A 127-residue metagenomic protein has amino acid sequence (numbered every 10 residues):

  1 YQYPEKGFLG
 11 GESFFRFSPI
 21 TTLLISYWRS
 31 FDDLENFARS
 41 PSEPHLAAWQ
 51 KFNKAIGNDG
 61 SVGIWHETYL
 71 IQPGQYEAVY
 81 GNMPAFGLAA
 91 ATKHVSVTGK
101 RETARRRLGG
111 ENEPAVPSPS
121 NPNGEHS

Functional and structural regions predicted by a protein language model:
Y1-L23, N53-V62, H66, A90-R107 (+1 more regions): Short, glycine- and small/hydrophobic-rich beta-strand elements in well-ordered beta-sheets
Q2, Q50, Q72-Q75: Residue-identity detector for glutamine
F14, Q75-E77, P114: A generic structural micro-environment signature that highlights single residues at secondary-structure boundaries
L23-I25, L34: Hydrophobic/aromatic-rich structural module bridging two neighboring secondary-structure elements via a short loop
Y27-R29: Tryptophan-centric aromatic hotspots in well-structured domains and transmembrane helices
F31-I64: An amphipathic, aromatic/His-enriched active-site/gating alpha helix that lines ligand/cofactor pockets
V62-H94: Alpha-helical transmembrane segments and their immediate juxtamembrane flanks in integral membrane proteins
